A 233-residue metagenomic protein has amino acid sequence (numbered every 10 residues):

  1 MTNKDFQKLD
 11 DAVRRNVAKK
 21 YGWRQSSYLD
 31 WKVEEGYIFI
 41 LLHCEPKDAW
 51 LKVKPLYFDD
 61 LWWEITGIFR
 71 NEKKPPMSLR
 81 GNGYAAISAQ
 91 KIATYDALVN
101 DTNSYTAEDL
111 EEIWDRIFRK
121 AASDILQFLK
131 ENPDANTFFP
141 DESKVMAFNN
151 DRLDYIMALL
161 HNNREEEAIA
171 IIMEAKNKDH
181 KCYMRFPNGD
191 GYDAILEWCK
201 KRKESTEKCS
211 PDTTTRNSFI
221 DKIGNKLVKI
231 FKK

Functional and structural regions predicted by a protein language model:
T2-F6, V33-K233: Intrinsically disordered, low-complexity regulatory regions enriched in serine/threonine/proline and acidic residues
N3-S26: Amphipathic alpha-helical segments
G22-Y37: A short acidic/basic microdomain associated with nuclease active sites
